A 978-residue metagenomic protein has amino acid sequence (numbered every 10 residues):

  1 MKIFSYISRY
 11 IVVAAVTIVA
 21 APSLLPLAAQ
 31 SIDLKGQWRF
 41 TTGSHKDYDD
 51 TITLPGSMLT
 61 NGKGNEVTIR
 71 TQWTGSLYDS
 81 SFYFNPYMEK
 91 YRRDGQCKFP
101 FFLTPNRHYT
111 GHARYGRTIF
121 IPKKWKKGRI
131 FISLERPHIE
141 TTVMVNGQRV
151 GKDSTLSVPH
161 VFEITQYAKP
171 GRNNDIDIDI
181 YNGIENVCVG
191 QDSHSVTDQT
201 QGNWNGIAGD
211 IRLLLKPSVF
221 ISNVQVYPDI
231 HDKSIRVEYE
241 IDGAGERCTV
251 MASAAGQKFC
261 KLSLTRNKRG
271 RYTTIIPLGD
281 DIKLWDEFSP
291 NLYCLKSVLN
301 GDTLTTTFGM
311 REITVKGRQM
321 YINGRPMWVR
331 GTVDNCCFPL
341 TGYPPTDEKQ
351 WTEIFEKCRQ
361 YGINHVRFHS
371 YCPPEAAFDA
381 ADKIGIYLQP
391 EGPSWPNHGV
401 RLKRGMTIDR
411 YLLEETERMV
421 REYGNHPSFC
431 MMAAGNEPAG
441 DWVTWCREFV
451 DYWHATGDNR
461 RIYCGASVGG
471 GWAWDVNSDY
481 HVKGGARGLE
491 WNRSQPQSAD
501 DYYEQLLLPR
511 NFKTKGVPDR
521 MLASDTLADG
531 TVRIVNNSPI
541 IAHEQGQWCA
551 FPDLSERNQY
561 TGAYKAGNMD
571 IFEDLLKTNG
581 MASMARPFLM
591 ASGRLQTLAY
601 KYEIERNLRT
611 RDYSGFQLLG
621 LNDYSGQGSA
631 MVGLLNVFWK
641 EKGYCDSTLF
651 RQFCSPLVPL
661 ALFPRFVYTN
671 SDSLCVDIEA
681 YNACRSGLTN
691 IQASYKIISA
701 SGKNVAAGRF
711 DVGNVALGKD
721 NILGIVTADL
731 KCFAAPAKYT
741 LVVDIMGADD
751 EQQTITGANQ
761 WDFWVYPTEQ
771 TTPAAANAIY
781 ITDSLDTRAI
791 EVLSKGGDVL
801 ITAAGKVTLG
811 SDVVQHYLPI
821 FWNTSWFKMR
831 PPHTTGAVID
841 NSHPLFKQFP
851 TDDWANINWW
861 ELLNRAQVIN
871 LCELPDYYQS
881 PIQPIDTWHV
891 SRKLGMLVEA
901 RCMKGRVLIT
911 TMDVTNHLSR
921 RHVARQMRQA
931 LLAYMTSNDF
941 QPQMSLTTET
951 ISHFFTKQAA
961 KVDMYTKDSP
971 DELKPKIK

Functional and structural regions predicted by a protein language model:
A28-Q96, D175, D179, G183-N186 (+4 more regions): Accessory carbohydrate-binding/adhesion or oligomerization-edge regions at the termini of glycan-active proteins
T42-G43, N61-G64, P105-F220, A244 (+2 more regions): Accessory beta-strand-rich segments of carbohydrate-active enzymes
G64-I121, W125-S133, H138-V145, G151 (+11 more regions): Active-site-adjacent substrate/metal-binding segments within catalytic domains of carbohydrate-active enzymes
G75-L77, S81-P105, A168-V237, G243 (+4 more regions): An acidic-aromatic loop/edge-strand motif
V143-V145, K233-T265, T274, D672-G713 (+2 more regions): Beta-strand-rich binding/interaction modules
H365-L635: Substrate-binding/catalytic cleft of secreted carbohydrate-active enzymes, primarily glycoside hydrolases
K513-A523, V807-T808, S825-H922, D939-I977: Catalytic beta-strand/loop cores that center a nucleophilic Ser/Cys/Thr and support acyl-enzyme chemistry
N777-N823, K904, L931, K978: Short alpha-beta junction capping motif
